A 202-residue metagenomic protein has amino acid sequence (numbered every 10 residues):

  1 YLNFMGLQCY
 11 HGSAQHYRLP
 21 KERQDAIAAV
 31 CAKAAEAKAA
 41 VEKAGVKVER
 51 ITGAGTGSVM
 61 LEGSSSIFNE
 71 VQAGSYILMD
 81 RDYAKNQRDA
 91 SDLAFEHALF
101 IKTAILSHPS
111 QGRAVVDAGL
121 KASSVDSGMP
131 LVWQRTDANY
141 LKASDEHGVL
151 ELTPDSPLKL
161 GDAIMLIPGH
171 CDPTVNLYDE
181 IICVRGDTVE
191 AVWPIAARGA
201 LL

Functional and structural regions predicted by a protein language model:
Y1, K43-G45, G63-S64, H97 (+3 more regions): Solvent-exposed alpha-helices and their adjacent loops that cap or buttress functional pockets in soluble metabolic
Y1-R88: Active-site loop/helix belt of alpha/beta enzymes
N3, H11, L78-M79, K102 (+2 more regions): Generic, ordered loop/turn and secondary-structure boundary motif
R23-A26, S58-T136: Active-site loop ensemble at the mouth of alpha/beta enzyme cores that anchors a bound cofactor
A29-A32, E36, V46, E96-F100 (+2 more regions): Conserved active-site and cofactor/substrate-binding residues in soluble primary-metabolism enzymes
P109-L202: C-terminal accessory subdomain/extension
